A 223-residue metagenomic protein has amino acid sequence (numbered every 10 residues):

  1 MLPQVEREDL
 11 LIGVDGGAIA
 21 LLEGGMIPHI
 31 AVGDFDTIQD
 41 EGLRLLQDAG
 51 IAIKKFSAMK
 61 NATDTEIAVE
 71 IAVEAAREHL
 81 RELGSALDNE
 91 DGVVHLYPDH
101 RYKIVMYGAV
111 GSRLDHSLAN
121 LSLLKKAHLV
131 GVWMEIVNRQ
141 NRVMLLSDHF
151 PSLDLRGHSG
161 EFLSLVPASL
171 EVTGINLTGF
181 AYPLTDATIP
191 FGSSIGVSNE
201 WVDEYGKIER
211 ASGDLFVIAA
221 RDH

Functional and structural regions predicted by a protein language model:
M1, H116-S122, L146-H149, L177-T178: A short secondary-structure junction signal
Q4-R7, I12, G16-V130: Acidic/Gly/His-enriched mid-domain segments of enzyme catalytic cores or analogous surface patches that mediate
I19, R142, H223: Surface-exposed, flexible loop/turn segments at secondary-structure boundaries
L21, A31, I53, A68 (+7 more regions): Generic structural hydrophobic/aromatic packing signal, biased to beta-strands
Q47-M59, E135, H158-S164, E171-V172: A glycine-rich helix N-cap at a beta->alpha junction
G108-G111, S122, I136-N141, S169: Generic secondary-structure microfeatures
D115-H116, K126-H158: Class I SAM-dependent methyltransferase SAM-binding "motif I" and its flanking Rossmann-like core
L146-H223: Long, charged alpha-helical interface segments
